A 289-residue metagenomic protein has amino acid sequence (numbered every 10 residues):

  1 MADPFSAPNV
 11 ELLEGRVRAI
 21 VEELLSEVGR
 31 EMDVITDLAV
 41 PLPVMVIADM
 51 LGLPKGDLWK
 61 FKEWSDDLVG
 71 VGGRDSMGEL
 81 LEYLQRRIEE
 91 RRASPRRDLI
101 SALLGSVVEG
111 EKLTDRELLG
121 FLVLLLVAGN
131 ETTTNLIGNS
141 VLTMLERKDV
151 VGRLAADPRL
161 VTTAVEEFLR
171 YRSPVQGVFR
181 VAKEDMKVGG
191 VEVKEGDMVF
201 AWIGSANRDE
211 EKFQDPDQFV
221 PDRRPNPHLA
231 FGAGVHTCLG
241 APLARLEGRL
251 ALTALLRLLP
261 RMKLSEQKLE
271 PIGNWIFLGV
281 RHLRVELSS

Functional and structural regions predicted by a protein language model:
M1-S289: Cytochrome P450
